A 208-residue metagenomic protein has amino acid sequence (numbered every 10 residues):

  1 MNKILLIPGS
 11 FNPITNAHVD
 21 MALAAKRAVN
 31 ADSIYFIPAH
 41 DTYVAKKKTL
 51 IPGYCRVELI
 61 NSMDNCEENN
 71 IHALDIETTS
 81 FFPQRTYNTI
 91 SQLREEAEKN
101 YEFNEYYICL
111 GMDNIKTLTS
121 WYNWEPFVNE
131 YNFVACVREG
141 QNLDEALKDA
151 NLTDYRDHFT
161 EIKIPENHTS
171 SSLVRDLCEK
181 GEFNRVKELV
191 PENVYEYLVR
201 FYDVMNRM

Functional and structural regions predicted by a protein language model:
M1-M208: Nucleotidyltransferase catalytic core that binds NTPs
